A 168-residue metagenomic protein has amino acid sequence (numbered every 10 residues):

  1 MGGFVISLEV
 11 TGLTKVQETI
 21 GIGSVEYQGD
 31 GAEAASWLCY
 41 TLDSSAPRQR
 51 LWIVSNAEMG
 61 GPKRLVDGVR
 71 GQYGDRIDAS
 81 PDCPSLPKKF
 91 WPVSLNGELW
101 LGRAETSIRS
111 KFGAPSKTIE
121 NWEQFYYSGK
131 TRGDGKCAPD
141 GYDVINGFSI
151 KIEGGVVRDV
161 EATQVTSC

Functional and structural regions predicted by a protein language model:
M1-I6: N-terminal low-complexity, Pro/Thr/Ser-rich intrinsically disordered segments that act as propeptides or flexible
T11-R76, P84-C168: A cross-family detector of function-defining hotspots
